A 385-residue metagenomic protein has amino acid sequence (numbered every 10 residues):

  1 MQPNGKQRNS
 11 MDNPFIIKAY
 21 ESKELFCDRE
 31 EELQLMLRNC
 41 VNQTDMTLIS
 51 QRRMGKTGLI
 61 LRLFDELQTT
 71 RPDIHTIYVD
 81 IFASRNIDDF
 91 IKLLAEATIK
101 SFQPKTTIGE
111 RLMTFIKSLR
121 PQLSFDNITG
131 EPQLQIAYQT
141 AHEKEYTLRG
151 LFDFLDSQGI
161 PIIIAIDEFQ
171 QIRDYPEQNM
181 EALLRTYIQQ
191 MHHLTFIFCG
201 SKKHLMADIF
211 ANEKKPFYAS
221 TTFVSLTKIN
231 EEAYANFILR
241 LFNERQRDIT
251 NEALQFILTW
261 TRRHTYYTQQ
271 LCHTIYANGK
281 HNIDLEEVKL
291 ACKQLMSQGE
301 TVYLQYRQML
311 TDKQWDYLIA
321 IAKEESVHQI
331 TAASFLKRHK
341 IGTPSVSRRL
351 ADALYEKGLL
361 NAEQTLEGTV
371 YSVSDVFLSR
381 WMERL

Functional and structural regions predicted by a protein language model:
M1-Q51, E66-T69: A short, basic N-terminal segment
R8-F15, S297, T301-L385: C-terminal leucine-rich, beta-strand-based interaction scaffolds used for sensing/assembly
D45, L134-K202, A211: Conserved Walker B catalytic segment
S50-M54, G58-I163: P-loop NTPase nucleotide-binding core
E66, L183, T274, A353-K357: Alpha-helical DNA-recognition elements
K203-T221: Short regulatory helix/loop adjacent to the ATP-binding pocket of P-loop NTPases
T222-E232: Conserved AAA+ ATPase "SRH/arginine-finger" region at the nucleotide-binding site
A235, L239-V302: Amphipathic alpha-helical "lid/sensor" segments that cap RecA-like P-loop NTPase cores
